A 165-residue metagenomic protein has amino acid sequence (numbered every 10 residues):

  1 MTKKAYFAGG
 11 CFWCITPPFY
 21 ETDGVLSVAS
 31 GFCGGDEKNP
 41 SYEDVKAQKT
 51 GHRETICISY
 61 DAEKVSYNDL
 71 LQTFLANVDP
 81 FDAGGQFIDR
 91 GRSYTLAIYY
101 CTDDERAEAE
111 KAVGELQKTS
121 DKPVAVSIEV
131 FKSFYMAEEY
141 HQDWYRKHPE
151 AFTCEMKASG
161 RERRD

Functional and structural regions predicted by a protein language model:
M1-D165: Flexible coil/turn and secondary-structure edge motifs
